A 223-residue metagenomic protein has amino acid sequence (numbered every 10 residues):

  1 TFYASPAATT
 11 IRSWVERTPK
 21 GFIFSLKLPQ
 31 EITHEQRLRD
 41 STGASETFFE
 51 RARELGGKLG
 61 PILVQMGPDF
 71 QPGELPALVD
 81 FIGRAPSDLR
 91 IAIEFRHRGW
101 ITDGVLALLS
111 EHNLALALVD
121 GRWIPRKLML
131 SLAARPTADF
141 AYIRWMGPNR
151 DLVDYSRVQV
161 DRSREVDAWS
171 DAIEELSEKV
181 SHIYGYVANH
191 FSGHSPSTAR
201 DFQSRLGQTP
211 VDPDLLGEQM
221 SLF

Functional and structural regions predicted by a protein language model:
T1-F223: Residues lining hydrophobic/aromatic ligand-binding pockets adjacent to catalytic sites
